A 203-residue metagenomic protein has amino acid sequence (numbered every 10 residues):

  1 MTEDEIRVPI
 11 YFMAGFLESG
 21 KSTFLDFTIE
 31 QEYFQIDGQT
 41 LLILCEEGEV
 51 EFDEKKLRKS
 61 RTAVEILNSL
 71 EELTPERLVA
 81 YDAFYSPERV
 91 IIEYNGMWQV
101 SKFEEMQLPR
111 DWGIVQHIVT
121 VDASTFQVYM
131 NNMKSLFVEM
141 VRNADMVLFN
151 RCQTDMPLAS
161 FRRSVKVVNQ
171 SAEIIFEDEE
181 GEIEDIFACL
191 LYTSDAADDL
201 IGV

Functional and structural regions predicted by a protein language model:
M1-E3: Pre-Walker A adenine-sensing motif
E5-A14, S19, T23-Q116, A123: Nucleotide-state-sensitive switch-loop elements of NTP-binding domains
E76, Q127-M130, I186: Short, charged, surface-exposed secondary-structure boundary motifs
E105-W112, A123-V168: Conserved C-terminal guanine-recognition region of P-loop GTPase G domains, centered on the G4
Q116, D145-M146, D199: Well-ordered beta-strand positions
T154-S194: C-terminal accessory "lid"/substrate-recognition subdomains
Y192-V203: Single conserved hydrophobic/aromatic residue that forms the stacking wall/gate of nucleotide- or nucleobase-binding
